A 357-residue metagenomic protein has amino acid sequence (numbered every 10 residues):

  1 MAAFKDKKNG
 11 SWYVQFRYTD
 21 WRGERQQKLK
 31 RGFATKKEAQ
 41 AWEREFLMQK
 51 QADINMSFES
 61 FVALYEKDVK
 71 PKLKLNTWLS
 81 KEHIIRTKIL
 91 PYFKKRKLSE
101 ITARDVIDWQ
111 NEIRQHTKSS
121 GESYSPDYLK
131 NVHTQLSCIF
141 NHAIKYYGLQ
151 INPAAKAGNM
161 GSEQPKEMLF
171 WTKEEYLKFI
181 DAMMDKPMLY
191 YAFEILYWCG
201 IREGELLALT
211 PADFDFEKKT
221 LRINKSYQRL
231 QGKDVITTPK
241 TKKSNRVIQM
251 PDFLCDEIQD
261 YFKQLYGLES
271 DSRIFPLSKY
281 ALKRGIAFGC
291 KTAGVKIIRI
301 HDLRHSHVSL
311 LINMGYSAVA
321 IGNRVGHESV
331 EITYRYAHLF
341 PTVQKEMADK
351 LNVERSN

Functional and structural regions predicted by a protein language model:
K7-D108, L265-S270: N-terminal DNA-binding module of tyrosine recombinases/phage integrases
Y13-Q15, N159, A208-D260: Conserved tyrosine-mediated DNA breakage-rejoining catalytic core shared by Y-recombinases
K67-K156, P165, P187, P276-A281 (+1 more regions): N-terminal core-binding DNA-recognition domain of tyrosine site-specific recombinases/integrases
H83, K173-L177, S226-R229, P251-K296: Active-site/catalytic core of tyrosine-dependent DNA strand-transfer enzymes
W109, K178-A182, G232-T238, H338-N357: DNA/chromatin major-groove-contacting recognition/catalytic segments
E122-P126, K130-V132, K145, L149-L209 (+4 more regions): Basic, Lys/Arg- and aromatic-enriched nucleic-acid-binding interface segment
D127, K145, E194, W198 (+6 more regions): C-terminal catalytic core of tyrosine-transesterase DNA break-rejoin enzymes
F170, Y227, C255, Y280 (+1 more regions): Catalytic-site neighborhood detector that most strongly recognizes the C-terminal catalytic loop/helix of tyrosine
